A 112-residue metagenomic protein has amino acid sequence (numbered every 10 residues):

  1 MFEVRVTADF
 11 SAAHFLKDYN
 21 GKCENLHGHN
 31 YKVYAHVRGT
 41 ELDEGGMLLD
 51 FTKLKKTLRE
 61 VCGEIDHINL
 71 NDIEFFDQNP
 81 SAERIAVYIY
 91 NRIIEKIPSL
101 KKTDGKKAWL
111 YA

Functional and structural regions predicted by a protein language model:
M1-A112: Charge-rich, low-complexity N-terminal segments
